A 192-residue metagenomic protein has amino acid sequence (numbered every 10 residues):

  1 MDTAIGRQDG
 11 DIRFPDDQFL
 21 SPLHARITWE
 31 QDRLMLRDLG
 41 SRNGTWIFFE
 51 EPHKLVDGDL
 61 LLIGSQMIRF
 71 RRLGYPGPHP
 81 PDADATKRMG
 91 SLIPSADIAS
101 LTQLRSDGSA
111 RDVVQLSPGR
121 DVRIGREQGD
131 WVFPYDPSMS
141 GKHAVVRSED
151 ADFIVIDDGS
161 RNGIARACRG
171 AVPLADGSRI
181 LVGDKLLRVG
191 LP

Functional and structural regions predicted by a protein language model:
M1-D57, L62-G64, Q115-D184: Forkhead-associated
Q66-S140, V146-D152, D184-P192: Regulatory inter-domain linker segments that are low-complexity and enriched for serine/threonine/proline
